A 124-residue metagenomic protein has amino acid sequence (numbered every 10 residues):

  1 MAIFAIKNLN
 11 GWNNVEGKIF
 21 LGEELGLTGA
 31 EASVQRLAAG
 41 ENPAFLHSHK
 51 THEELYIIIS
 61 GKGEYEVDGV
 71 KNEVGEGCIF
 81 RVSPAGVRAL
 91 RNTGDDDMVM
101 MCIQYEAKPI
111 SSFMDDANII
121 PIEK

Functional and structural regions predicted by a protein language model:
M1-A30, A39, F45, S111-K124: A short, N-terminal "cap"/entry segment at the start of jelly-roll beta-barrel domains of the cupin/DSBH fold
G26, T51, D95-D96: Short strand-connecting beta-turns/loops that link adjacent beta-strands
T28, E66-V70: Short strand-coil-strand connectors
V34-A38, S48-E66, I103: Short, conserved beta-strand element in jelly-roll/cupin
N42-P43, E64, F80, P84-L90: Histidine-centered metal-chelating micro-motifs
V67-D68, E76, R91-N92, S112-F113: Short glycine-/acidic-enriched loop or helix-start segments at secondary-structure transitions that form or flank
G69-A85: Short acidic-glycine-tyrosine-enriched beta hairpin
P84-I110: Ligand-binding loop in jelly-roll beta-barrel domains
